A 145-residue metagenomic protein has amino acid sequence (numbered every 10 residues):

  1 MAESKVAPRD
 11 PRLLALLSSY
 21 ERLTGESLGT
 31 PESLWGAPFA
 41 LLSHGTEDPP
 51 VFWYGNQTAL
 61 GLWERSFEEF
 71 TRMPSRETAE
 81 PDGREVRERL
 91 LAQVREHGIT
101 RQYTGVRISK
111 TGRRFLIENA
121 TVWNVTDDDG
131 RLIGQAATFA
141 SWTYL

Functional and structural regions predicted by a protein language model:
M1-L28: N-terminal leader/capping segments at the start of a protein or of a new domain
P31-S33: PAS-family sensory domains
W35-L145: Sensory/regulatory domains in signal-transduction proteins
